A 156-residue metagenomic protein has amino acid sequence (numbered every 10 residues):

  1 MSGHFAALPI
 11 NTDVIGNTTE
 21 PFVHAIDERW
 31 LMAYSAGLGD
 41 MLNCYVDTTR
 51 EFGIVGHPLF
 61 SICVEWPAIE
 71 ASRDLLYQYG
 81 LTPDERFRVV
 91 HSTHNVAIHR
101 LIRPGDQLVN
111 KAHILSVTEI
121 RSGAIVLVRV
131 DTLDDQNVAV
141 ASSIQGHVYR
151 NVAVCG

Functional and structural regions predicted by a protein language model:
S2-H91, V154-G156: Hot-dog-fold acyl-thioester-processing enzymes
S2-N17, V89-G156: HotDog/MaoC-like acyl-thioester-processing domains
